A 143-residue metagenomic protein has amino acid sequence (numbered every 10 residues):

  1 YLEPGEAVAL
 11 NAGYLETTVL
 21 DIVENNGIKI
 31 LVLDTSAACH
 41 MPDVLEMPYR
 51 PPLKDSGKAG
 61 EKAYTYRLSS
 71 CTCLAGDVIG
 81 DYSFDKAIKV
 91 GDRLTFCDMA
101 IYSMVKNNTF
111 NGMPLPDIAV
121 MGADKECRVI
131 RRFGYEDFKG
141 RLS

Functional and structural regions predicted by a protein language model:
Y1-S143: Charged (often Lys/Glu-rich) extended helix/loop segments that serve as interaction or gating elements
